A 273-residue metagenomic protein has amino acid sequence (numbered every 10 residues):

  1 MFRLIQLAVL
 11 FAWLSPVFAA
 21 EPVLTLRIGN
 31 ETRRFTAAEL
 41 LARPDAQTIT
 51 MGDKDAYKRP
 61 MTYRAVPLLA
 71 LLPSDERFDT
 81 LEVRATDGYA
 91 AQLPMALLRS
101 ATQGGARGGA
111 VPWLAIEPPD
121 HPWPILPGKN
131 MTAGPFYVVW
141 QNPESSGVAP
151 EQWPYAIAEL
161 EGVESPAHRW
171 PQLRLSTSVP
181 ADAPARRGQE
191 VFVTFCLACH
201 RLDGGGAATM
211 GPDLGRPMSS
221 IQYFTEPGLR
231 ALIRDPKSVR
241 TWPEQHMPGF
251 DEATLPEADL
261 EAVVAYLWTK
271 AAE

Functional and structural regions predicted by a protein language model:
F2-L10: Sec-dependent signal peptide recognition, specifically the positively charged N-region followed immediately by
L14-P16: N-terminal signal peptide c-region/cleavage motif recognized by signal peptidases
A20-V163, R169, E273: Structured, non-membrane catalytic/scaffold regions adjacent to prosthetic-group chemistry
M51-R59, T177-A181, S219: Second-shell loop/turn segments in exported
L93, T209-G215, D235-K270: Axial heme c-ligation environment in periplasmic c-type cytochrome domains
P166-V191: Electrostatic cytochrome c docking/interface patches
G188-D203, L229, M247-P248, V263-L267: The canonical Cys-X-X-Cys-His
R201-R234: Gly/Gly-Pro-rich "capping" loops immediately C-terminal to redox-active cysteine motifs in periplasmic/lumenal
